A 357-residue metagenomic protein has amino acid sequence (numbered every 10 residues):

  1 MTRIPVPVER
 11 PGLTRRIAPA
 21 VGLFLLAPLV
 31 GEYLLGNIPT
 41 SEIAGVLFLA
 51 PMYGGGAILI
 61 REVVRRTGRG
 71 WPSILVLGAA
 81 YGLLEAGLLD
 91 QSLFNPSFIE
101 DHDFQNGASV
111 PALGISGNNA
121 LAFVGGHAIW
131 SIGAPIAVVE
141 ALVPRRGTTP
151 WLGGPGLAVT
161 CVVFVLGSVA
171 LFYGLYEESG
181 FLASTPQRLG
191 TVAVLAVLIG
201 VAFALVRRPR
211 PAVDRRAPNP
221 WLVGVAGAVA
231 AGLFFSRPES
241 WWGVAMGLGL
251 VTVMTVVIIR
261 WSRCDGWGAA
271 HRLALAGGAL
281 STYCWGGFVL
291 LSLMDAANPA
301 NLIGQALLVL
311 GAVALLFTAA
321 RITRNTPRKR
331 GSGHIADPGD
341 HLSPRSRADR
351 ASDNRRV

Functional and structural regions predicted by a protein language model:
M1-G12: Short, Lys/Arg-rich, polar N-terminal cytosolic tail immediately upstream of the first transmembrane signal-anchor
R16-V30, V159-S168, W221-A230, G277-W285: Alpha-helical transmembrane segments
Y33-I43, S179-F181, L293-A300: Short, hydrophobic transmembrane alpha-helix segments
L49-E62: Central hydrophobic cores of alpha-helical transmembrane segments in multi-pass inner-membrane proteins across all
V63-W71, R145-G153, V206-P218, R263-A270: Membrane-interface helix-boundary motifs at transmembrane edges
R69-L75, A79, L83-L84, L88-T160: Membrane-interface helix-loop-helix junctions at boundaries between adjacent transmembrane segments
G147-V201: Loop-centered beta-sheet repeat module
R208-I335, D340-R345, R356-V357: Extended, charged low-complexity segments that frequently continue into or abut oligomerization scaffolds
